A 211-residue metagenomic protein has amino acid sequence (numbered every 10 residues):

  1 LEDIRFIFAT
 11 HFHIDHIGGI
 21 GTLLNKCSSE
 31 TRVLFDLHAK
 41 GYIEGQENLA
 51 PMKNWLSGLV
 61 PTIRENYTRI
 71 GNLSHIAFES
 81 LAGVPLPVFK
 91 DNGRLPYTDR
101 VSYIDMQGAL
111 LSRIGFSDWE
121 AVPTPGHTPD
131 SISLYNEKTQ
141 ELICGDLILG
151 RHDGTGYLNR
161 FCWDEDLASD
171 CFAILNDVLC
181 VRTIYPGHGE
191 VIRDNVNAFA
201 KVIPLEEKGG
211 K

Functional and structural regions predicted by a protein language model:
L1-I104: Active-site HxH/HxHxD metal-binding segment of metal-dependent hydrolases
A9, I17-L24, L110-L111, N159-D166 (+1 more regions): Soluble, non-transmembrane catalytic domains of enzymes that act on hydrophobic metabolites at membranes
T10, A39, Q107-A109, H127 (+1 more regions): Short, solvent-exposed coil/turn elements at secondary-structure transition points
H11, R113-I114, N195-V196: Short, solvent-exposed polar/charged micro-motifs at secondary-structure junctions
L24-N25, L111-R113, S133, N176: Short secondary-structure boundary/capping segments
P96-D99, S117-N197, K201, E206: Metallo-beta-lactamase
S102-M106, L110-G115: A conserved mid-domain beta-alpha-beta active-site/ligand-binding segment of alpha/beta enzyme cores
K208-K211: C-terminal regulatory/interaction regions
